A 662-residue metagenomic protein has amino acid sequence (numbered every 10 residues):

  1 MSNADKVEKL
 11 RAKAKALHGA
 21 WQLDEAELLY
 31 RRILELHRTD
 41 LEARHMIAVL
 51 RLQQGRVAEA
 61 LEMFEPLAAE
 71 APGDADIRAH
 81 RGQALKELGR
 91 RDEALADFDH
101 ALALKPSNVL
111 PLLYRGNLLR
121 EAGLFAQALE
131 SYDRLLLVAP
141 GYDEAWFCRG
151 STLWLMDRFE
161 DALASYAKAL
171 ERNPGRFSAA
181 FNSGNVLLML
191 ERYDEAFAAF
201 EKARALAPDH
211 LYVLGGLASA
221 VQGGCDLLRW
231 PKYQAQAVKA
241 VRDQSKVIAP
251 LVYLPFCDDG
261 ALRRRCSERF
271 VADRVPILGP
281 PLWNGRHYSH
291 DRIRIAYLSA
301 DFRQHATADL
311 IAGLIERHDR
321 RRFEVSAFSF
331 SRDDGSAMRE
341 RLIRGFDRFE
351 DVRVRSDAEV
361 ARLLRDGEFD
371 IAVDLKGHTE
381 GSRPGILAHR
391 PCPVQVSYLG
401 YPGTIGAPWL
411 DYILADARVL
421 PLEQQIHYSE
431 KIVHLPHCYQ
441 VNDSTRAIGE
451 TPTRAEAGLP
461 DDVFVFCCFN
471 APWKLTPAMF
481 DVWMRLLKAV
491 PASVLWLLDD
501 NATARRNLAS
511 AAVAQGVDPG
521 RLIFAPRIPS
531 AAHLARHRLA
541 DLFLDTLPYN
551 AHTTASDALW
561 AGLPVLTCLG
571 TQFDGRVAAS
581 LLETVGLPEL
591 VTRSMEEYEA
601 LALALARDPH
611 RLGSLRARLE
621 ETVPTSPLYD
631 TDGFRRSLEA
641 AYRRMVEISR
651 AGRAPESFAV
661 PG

Functional and structural regions predicted by a protein language model:
M1-P460, A471, D481, S510-V517 (+6 more regions): Alpha-helical solenoid repeat scaffolds of the TPR/TPR-like class and their adjacent stem/linker regions that mediate
L112, R322-E324, M484-A514: A conserved nucleotide-sugar
I293-Y297, F466, L495: Conserved hydrophobic helix-helix packing surfaces used for dimerization/oligomerization
L298, F469-N470, L498, A525: Short hydrophobic "strand-cap" motifs at the C-terminus of beta-strands
C467-A478: Substrate-binding clefts and catalytic carboxylate motifs of secreted carbohydrate-active enzymes
L522: Residues lining hydrophobic/aromatic ligand-binding pockets adjacent to catalytic sites
L544, A558: Donor-sugar nucleotide-binding helix/loop cap in glycosyltransferases
T546-P548: A short structural motif in glycosyltransferase catalytic domains
